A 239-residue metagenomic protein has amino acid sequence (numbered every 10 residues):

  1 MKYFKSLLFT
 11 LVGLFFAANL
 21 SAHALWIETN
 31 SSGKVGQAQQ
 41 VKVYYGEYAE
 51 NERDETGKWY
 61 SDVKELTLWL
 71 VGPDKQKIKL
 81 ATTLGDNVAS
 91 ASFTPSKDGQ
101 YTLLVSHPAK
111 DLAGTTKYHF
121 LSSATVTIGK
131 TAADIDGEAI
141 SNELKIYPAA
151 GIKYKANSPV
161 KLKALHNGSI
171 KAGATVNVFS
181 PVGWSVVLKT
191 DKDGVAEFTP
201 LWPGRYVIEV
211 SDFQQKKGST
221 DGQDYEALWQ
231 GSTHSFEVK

Functional and structural regions predicted by a protein language model:
M1, S21-A24: Absolute protein N-terminus
M1-F9: Bacterial N-terminal signal peptides that target proteins for export
A17-N19: N-terminal signal peptide c-region/cleavage motif recognized by signal peptidases
H23-K239: N-terminal soluble domains immediately following signal/targeting peptides that reside in extracytoplasmic
